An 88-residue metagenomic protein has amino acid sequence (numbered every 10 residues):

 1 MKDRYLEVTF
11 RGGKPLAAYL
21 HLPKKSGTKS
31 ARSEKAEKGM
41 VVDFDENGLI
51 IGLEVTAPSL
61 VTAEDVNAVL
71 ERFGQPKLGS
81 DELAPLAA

Functional and structural regions predicted by a protein language model:
M1-A88: Small, basic N-terminal interaction modules of short regulatory proteins
